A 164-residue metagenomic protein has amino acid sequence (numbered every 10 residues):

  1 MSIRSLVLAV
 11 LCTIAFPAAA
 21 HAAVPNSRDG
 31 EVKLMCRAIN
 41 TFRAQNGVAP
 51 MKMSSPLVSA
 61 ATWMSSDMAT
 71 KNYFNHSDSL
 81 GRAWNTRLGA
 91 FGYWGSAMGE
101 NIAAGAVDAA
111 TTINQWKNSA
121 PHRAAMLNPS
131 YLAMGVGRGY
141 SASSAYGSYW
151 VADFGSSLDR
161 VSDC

Functional and structural regions predicted by a protein language model:
M1-V7: Bacterial N-terminal signal peptides that target proteins for export
L8-A15: Bacterial N-terminal signal peptides
F16-A22: Sec/Tat signal peptide C-region and signal peptidase I cleavage site
A23-K71: A short alpha-helix/helix-coil micro-patch that ends at or immediately precedes a cysteine
G30, V48, A83, A97 (+2 more regions): Extracytoplasmic
S59-V107, M126-N128: Short, surface-exposed glycine/acidic/tryptophan-bearing loops
A104-C164: Disulfide-stabilized extracellular recognition modules
